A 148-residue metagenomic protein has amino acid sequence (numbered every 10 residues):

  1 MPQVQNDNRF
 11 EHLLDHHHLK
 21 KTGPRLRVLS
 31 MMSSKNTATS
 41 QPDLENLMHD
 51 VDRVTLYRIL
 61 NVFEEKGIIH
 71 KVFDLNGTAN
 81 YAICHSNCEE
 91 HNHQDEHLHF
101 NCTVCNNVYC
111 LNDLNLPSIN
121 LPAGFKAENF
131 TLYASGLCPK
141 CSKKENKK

Functional and structural regions predicted by a protein language model:
V4-H18: Short, Lys/Arg-enriched N-terminal segment that forms or immediately precedes the first helix of a structured domain
L19, S33-N36: Short helix-capping/hinge SLiMs at alpha-helix to coil transitions
L19-R25: Short helix-coil-helix linker/hinge
L26-M31: Pre-recognition alpha-helix immediately N-terminal to the DNA-recognition helix within helix-turn-helix or winged-helix
A38-E45: Short acidic, hydrophobic short linear motifs in intrinsically disordered regions
V51-D52: Short coil turns linking two alpha-helices in DNA-binding domains
L56, L60-K66: Basic amphipathic alpha-helical segments that dock to polyanions
K66, H70-K148: Non-DNA-binding regulatory cores of transcription-related proteins, predominantly C-terminal effector-binding
